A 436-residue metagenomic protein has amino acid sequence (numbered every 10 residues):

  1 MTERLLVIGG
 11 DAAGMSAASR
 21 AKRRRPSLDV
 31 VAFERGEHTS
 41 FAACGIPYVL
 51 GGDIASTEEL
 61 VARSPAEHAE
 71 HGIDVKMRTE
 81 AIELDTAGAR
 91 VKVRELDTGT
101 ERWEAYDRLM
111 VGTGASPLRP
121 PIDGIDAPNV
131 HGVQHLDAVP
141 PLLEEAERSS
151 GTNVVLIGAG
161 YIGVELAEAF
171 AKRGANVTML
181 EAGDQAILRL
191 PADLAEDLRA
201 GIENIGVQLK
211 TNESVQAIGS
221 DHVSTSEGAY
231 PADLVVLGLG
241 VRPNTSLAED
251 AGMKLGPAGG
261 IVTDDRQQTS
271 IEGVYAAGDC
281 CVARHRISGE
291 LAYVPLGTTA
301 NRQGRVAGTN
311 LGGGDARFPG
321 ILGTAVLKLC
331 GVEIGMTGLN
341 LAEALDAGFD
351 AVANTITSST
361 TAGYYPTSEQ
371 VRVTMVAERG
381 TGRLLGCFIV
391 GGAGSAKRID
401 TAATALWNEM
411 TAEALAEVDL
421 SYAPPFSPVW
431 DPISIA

Functional and structural regions predicted by a protein language model:
T2-D74, A167-L190, T404, Y422: Beta1-alpha1 glycine-rich phosphate/pyrophosphate-binding loop at the start of Rossmann-like nucleotide-binding domains
I8, E104-G114, Y230-G240, G304 (+1 more regions): Short hydrophobic core segments
I8-A12, R20-S27, R35, L329-T337 (+1 more regions): Flexible, glycine-rich terminal cap/loop adjacent to redox cofactors in electron-transfer oxidoreductases
S27-D29, A69-D97, E104, K172-T263: A Rossmann-like FAD-binding core segment of flavoenzymes
L60-V61, N153-V155, Y161-Q216, L296-T299 (+2 more regions): Rossmann-like dinucleotide-binding cores of NAD(P)H-dependent redox enzymes
V111-R173, Q208, T263-D265: Glycine-rich dinucleotide-binding loop and its adjacent helix/turn
D126-S150, D221-S224, A229-V306, T401 (+1 more regions): FAD-site-proximal beta/loop scaffold in flavoenzymes
T263, A277-N340, S427-I435: A conserved FAD-binding loop/helix module that cradles the flavin
